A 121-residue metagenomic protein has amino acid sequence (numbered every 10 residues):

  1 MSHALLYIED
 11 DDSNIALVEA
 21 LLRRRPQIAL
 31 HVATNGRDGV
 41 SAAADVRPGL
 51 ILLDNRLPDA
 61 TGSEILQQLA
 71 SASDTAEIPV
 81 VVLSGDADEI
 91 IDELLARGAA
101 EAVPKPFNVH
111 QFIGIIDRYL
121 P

Functional and structural regions predicted by a protein language model:
E9: Conserved acidic carboxylate
D12-H31: Two-component/phosphorelay signaling modules centered on CheY-like receiver
N35-D38, T61-Q67: Acidic catalytic/metal-coordinating carboxylates
D54: Active-site residues of response regulator receiver
P58, A76: The feature encodes the CheY-like receiver
E64, D86-V103, G114: Alpha4 helix (beta4-alpha4-beta5 surface) of REC/receiver domains from two-component response regulators
F107-I116: C-terminal output helix
